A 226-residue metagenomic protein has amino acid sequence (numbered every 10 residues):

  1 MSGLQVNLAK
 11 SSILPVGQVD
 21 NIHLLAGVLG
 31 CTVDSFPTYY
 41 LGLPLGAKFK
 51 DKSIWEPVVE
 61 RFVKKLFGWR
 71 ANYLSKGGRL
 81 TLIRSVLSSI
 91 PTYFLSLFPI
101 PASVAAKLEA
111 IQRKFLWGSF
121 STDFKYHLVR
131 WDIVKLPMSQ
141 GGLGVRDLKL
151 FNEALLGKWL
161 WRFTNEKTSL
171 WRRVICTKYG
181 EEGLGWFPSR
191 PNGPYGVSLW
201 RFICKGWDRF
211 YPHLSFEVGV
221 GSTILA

Functional and structural regions predicted by a protein language model:
M1-A226: A helix-boundary/hinge signal
